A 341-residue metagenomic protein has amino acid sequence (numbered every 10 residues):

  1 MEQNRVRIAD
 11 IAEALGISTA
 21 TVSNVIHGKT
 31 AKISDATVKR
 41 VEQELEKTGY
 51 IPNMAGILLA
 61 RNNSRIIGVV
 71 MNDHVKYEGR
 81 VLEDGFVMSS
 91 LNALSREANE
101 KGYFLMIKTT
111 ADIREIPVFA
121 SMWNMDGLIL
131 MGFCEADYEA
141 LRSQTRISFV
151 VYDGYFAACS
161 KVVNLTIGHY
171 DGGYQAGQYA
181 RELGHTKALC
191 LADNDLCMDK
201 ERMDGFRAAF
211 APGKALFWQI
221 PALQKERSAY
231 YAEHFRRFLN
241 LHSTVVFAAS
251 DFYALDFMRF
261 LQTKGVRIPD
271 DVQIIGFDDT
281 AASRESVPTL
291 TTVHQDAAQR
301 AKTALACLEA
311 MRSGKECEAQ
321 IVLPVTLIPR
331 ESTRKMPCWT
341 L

Functional and structural regions predicted by a protein language model:
M1-Q3, N62, I66-Q178, F235-L241 (+2 more regions): Alpha-helical recognition/docking segments in bacterial nutrient-uptake and carbohydrate-utilization systems
M1-S64: N-terminal helix-turn-helix DNA-binding module of bacterial transcription factors
I51, M131-G132, L183, L191 (+3 more regions): Replace "coordinates the UDP/GDP/TDP-sugar" with "coordinates nucleotide-activated sugar donors
S95-T109, K187-C190, R207-Y230: Short beta-strand elements in bilobed, periplasmic/extracellular small-molecule ligand-binding domains
V163-C190, R227-R236, A254, V293-S313: Hydrophobic alpha-helical segments within soluble ligand-binding/sensing domains
Y174-L216, A319-T333: An alpha-beta-alpha
F235-L341: Flexible loop/turn connectors
